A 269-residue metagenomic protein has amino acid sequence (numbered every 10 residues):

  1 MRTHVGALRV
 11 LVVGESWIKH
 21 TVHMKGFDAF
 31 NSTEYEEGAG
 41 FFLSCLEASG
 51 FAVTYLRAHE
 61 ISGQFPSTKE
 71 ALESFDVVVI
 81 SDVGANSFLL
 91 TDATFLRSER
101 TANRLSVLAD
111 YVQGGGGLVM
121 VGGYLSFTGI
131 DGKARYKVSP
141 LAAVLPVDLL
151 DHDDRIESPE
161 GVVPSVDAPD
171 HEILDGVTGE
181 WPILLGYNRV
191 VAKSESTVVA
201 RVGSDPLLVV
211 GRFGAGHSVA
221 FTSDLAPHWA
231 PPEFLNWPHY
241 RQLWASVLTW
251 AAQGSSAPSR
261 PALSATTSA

Functional and structural regions predicted by a protein language model:
M1-G26, G63-Q64, S74-V78, V83 (+3 more regions): A glycine-centered loop/beta-turn motif at secondary-structure junctions
M1-R2, G6, I18-M24, Q113 (+2 more regions): An acidic, glycine-rich "communication" segment
L11, F27-G132: Helical hinge/lid and interdomain linker segments adjacent to catalytic or ligand-binding clefts that mediate domain
F30, E34, G129-K133, G161 (+2 more regions): A general boundary/transition motif marking the beginning of the first structured unit of a protein
E37, F41, N103, V107 (+4 more regions): Extracytoplasmic/secreted proteins, especially bacterial periplasmic and envelope-associated proteins
R57, R260-S268: Acidic/histidine-enriched alpha-helical segments
T68, H171, N236-W237: Polar helix-capping/helix-linker motif
R100, V112, L145-D148, W181 (+2 more regions): Conserved NTP-handling cores and scaffolds of large molecular machines
